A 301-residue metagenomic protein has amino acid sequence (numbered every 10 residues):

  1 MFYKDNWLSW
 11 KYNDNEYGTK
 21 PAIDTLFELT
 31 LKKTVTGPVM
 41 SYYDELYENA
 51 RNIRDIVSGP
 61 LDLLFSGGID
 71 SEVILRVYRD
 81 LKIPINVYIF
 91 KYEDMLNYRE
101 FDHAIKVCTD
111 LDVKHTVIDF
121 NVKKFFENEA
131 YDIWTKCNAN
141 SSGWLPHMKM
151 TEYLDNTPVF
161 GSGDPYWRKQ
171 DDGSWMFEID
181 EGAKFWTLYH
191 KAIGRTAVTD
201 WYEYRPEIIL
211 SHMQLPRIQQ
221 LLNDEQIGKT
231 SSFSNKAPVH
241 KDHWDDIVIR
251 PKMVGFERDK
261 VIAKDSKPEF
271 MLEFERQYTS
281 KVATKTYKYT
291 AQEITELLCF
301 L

Functional and structural regions predicted by a protein language model:
M1-D62, V77, K82-E93, Y98-L301: Nucleotide-activated chemistry modules centered on ATP-dependent adenylation/adenylyltransferase
F65: Class I SAM-dependent methyltransferase "Motif I" SAM/SAH-binding loop
D70-S71: Catalytic nucleophile loop
